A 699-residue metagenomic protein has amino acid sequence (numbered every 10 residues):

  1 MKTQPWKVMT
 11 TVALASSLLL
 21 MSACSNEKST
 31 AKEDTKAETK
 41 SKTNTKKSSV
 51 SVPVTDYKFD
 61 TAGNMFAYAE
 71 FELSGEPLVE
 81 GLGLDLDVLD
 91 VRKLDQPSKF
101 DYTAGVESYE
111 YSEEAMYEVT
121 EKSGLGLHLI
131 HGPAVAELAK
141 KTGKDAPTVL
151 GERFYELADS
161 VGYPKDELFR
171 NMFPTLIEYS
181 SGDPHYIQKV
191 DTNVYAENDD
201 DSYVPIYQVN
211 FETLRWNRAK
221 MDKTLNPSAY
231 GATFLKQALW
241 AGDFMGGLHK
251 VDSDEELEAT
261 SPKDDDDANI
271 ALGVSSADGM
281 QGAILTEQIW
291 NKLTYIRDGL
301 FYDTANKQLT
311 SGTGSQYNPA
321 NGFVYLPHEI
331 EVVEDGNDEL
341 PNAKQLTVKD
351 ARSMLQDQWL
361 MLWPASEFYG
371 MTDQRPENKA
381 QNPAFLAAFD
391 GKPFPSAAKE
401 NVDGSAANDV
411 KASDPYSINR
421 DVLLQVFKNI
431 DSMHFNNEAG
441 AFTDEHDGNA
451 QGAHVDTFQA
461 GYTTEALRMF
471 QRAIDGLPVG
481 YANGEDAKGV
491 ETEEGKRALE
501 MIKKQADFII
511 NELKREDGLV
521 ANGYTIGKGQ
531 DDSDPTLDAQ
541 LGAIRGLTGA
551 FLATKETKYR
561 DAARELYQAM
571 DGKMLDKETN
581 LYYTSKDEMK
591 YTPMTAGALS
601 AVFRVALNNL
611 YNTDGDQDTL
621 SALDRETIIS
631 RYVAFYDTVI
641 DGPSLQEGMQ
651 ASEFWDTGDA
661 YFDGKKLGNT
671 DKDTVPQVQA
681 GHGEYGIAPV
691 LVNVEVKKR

Functional and structural regions predicted by a protein language model:
M1-T10: Bacterial N-terminal signal peptides that target proteins for export
M9-A13, Q358: Alpha-helical transmembrane segments
L20-A23: C-terminal motif of bacterial Sec signal peptides marking the signal peptidase cleavage site
S25-E27: Bacterial signal peptide processing site
T30-T45: N-terminal, intrinsically disordered, polar/charged segments of Gram-positive cell-envelope systems that serve as
K42-R699: Glycan-recognition and catalytic cores of secretory/periplasmic carbohydrate-active enzymes
